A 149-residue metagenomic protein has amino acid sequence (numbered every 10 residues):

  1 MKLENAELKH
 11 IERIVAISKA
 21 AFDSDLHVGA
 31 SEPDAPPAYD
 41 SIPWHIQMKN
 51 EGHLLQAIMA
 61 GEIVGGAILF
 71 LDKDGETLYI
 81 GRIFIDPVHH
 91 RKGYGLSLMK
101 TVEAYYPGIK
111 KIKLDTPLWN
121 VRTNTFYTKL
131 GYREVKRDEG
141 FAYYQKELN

Functional and structural regions predicted by a protein language model:
K2-A16: A short beta-loop-alpha structural element at the N-terminal edge of CoA-dependent acyl/N-acetyltransferase catalytic
K19-W44: Conserved GNAT-fold acetyl-CoA-binding loop/helix
I42-Q56: A short helix-loop-beta-strand connector motif used in the catalytic cores of GNAT acetyltransferases and, in some
Q56, E62-L71, T77-Y79, F84: Conserved beta-strand in the GNAT
H89, G93-T101: Conserved acetyl-CoA pyrophosphate-binding loop and the N-cap/start of the following alpha-helix in GNAT-like
H90, K113-N124, G140-A142: Conserved beta-strand-loop-alpha-helix junction that forms the acyl-donor binding cleft
L96-S97, L118-R137: Conserved active-site alpha-helix within GNAT-family acetyltransferase domains
M99, Y106-L118: Conserved GNAT acetyl-CoA-binding A-motif
